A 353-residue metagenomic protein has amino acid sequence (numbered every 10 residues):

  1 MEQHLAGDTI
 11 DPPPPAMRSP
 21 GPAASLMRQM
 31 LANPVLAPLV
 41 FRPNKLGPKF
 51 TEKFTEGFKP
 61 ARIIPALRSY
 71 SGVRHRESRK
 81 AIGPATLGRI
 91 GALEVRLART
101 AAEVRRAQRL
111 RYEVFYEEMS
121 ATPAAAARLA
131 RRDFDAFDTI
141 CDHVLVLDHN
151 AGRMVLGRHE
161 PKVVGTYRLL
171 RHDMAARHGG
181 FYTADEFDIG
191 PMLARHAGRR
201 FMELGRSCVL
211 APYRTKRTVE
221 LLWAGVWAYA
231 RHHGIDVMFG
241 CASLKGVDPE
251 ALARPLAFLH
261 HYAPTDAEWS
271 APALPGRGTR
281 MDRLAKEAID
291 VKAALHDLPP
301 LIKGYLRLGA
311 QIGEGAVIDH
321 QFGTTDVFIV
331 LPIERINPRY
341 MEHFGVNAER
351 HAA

Functional and structural regions predicted by a protein language model:
M1-F50: Intrinsically disordered, low-structural-confidence terminal and linker regions
H4, P84-V164, R168-D173: Short amphipathic alpha-helix that is part of the acyltransferase structural core
L39-A101: Conserved N-terminal entry element of GNAT/NAT acetyltransferase domains
I82-E103, E268-A288: N-terminal short leaders/motifs
L169-I312, A316-F328, I336: Acyl-donor binding region in acyl/amide transferases
H232, N347-A353: Short, cationic low-complexity segments
E342: Basic, polyanion-binding surface patches
